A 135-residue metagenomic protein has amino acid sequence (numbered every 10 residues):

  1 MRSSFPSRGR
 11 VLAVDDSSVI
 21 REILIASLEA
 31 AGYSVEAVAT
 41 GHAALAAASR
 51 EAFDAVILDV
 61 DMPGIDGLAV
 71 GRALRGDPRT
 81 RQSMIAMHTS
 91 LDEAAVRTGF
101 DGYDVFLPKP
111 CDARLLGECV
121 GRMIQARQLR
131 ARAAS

Functional and structural regions predicted by a protein language model:
M1-R10, R114-S135: Non-catalytic signal-transmission and effector/linker regions of two-component phosphorelay proteins
R8-V19, L24-L28, V56: Conserved acidic segment of CheY-like receiver
G32-A39, A47: Short hydrophobic/Thr-rich beta-strand motif most characteristic of the beta2 strand and flanking loop of CheY-like
A39-A43, D66-V70: Acidic catalytic/metal-coordinating carboxylates
S49-E51, L74-Q82, D101, R122: Conserved phosphotransfer cores of two-component systems
D59, T89: Active-site residues of response regulator receiver
M62: Receiver (REC) domain active-site loop signature in two-component systems and cognate sites in sensor histidine kinases
A69, L91-P108, R114-E118, R122: Alpha4 helix (beta4-alpha4-beta5 surface) of REC/receiver domains from two-component response regulators
